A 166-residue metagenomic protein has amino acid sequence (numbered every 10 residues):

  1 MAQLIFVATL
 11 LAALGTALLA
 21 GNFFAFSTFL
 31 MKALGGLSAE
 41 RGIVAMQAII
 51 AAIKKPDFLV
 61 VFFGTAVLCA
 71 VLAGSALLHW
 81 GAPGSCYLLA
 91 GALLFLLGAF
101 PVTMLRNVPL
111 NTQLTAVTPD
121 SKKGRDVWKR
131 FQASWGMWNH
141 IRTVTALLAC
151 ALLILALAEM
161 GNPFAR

Functional and structural regions predicted by a protein language model:
A2-T16, L77-L97: Interfacial segments of alpha-helical transmembrane regions
V7, L18-F63, Q113-A133, F164: Interfacial loop at the N-terminal end of multi-pass membrane proteins
T28, M46-I50, V67-H79, V102 (+1 more regions): Membrane-helix exit/interface motif
V61-A73, T143-C150: Core segments of transmembrane alpha-helices that mediate helix-helix packing or line hydrophobic substrate/ligand
L89-V108, T112-A116: Acidic/histidine-rich alpha-helical segments that form the ligand environment of transition-metal centers
A133-L147: Hydrophobic alpha-helical transmembrane segments
L155-R166: Juxtamembrane boundary at the C-terminal end of a transmembrane helix
